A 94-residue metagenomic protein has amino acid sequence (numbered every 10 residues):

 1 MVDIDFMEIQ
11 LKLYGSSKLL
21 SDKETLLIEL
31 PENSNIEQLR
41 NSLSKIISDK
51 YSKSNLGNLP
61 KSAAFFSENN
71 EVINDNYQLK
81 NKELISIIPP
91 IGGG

Functional and structural regions predicted by a protein language model:
V2-G93: Ubiquitin-like/PB1-type beta-grasp interaction modules and other compact soluble beta-rich domains
